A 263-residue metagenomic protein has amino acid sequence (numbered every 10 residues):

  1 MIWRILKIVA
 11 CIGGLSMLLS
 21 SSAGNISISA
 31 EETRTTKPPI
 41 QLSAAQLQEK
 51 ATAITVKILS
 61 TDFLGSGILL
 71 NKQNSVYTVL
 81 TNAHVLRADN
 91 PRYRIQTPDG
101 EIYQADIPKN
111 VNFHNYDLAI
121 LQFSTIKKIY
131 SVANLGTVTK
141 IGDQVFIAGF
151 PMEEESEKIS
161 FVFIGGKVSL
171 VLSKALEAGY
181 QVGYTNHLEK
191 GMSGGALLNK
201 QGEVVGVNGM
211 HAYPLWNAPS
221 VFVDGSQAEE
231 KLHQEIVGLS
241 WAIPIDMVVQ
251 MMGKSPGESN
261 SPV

Functional and structural regions predicted by a protein language model:
M1-E49, A53, G257-V263: N-terminal targeting leaders that route proteins to membranes or the secretory/organellar pathways
E32-Q48, Y93, M152, V204-V263: C-terminal cap/linker of serine protease catalytic domains
L42-A45, A53-V79, Y103, L239: A conserved glycine-rich beta-strand in the N-terminal activation segment of trypsin-fold
K50-V56, Y180-G183: Short, hydrophobic/aromatic-rich segments at coil-to-beta transitions
I54-K57, Y77-N82, I141-P151, S193-K231: Active-site-proximal beta-strands of protease catalytic cores
D62-G65, N74-S156, A178-Y180, P256-P262: Conserved active-site neighborhood of the chymotrypsin/trypsin-like protease fold
G67-L69, I107, V168, L197: Conserved hydrophobic positions within beta-strands
Y130-Y180, L188-M192, N208-S220: Flexible, gly/ser-rich surface segments that form the specificity/activation loops bordering the active-site cleft
